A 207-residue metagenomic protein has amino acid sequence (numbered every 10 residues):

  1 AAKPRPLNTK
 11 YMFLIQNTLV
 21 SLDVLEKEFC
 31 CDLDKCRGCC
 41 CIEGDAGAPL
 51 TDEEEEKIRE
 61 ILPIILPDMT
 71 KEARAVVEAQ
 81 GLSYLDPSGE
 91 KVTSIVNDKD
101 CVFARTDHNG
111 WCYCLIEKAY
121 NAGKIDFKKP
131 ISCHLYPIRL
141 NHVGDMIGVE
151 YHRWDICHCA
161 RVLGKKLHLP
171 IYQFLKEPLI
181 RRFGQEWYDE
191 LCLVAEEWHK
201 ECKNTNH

Functional and structural regions predicted by a protein language model:
A1-Y11: N-terminal amphipathic/basic-hydrophobic helices that include classical n-h-c signal peptides and signal-anchor
Y11-H207: Short loop/turn segments that flank or connect secondary-structure elements
